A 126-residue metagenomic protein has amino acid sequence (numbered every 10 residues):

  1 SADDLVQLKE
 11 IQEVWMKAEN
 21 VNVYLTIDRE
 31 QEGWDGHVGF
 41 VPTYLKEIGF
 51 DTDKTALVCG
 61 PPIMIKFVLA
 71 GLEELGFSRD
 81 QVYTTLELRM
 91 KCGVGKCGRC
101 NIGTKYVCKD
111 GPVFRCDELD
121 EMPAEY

Functional and structural regions predicted by a protein language model:
S1-M90: FNR/FR-type flavoprotein reductase catalytic core
L45, K66, R99-N101, D117: Residues at secondary-structure transition points
P62-I63, E87-P112: Local cysteine-cluster metal-coordination motifs and their immediate loop/turn environment, predominantly Fe-S cluster
E73, Y106-C108, A124: Alpha-helix termini
F114-Y126: Short microdomains enriched in Cys/His and/or Lys/Arg
